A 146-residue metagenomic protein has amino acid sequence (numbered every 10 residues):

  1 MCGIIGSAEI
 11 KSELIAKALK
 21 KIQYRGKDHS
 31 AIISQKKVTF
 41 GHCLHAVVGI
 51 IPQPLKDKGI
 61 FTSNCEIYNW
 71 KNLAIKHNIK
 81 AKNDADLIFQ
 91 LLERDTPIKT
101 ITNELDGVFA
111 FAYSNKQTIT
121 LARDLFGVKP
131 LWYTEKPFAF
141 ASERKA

Functional and structural regions predicted by a protein language model:
M1-A146: Cysteine-centered catalytic environments shared across enzyme families
